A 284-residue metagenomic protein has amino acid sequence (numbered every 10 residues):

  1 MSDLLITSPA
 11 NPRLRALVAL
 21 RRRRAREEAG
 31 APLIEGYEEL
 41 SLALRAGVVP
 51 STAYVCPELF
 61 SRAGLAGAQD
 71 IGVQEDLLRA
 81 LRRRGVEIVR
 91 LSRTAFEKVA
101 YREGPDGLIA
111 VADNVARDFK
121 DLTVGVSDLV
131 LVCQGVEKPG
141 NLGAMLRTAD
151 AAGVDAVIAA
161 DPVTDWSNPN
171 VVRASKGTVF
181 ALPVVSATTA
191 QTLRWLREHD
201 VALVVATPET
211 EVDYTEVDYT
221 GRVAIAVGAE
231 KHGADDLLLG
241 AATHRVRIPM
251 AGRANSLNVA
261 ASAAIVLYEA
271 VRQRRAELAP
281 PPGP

Functional and structural regions predicted by a protein language model:
M1-Y101, G283-P284: N-terminal positively charged helical leader segments and presequences
I6, P32, Q134-G135, A160-D161 (+4 more regions): Glycine- and other small-residue-rich loops at beta-strand/loop junctions that grip anionic moieties
R23, T123-L131, A241-M250: Glycine/charged-rich beta-loop-alpha catalytic/anionic-binding loops adjacent to active sites
E38, R45, A66-I71, A80-R83 (+3 more regions): RNA substrate-binding interface of SAM-dependent RNA methyltransferases
E58-F60, R93-A95, P162-T164, E230-H232 (+1 more regions): Short, acidic/turn-prone active-site loops that include or flank metal/cofactor- and phosphate-binding residues
A110, T148-A152, V163-T178, D236-P284: Structured adenosyl-cofactor binding patch, chiefly the S-adenosyl-L-methionine
V204-R253, N258: Active-site/ligand-binding-proximal alpha/beta "capping" segment
